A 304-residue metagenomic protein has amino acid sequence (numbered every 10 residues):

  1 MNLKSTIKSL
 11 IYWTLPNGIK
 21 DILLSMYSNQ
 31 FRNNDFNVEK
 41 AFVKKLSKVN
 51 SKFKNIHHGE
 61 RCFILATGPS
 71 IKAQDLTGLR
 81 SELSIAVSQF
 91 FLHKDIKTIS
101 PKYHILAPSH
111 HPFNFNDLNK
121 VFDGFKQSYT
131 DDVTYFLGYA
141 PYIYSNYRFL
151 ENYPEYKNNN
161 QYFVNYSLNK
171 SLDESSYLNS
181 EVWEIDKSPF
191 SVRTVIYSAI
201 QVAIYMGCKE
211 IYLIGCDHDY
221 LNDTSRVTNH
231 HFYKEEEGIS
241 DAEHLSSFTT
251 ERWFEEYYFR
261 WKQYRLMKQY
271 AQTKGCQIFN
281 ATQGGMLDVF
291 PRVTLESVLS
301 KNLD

Functional and structural regions predicted by a protein language model:
N2-D304: Metal-ion/cofactor- or nucleotide/acyl-coenzyme-handling active-site neighborhoods
